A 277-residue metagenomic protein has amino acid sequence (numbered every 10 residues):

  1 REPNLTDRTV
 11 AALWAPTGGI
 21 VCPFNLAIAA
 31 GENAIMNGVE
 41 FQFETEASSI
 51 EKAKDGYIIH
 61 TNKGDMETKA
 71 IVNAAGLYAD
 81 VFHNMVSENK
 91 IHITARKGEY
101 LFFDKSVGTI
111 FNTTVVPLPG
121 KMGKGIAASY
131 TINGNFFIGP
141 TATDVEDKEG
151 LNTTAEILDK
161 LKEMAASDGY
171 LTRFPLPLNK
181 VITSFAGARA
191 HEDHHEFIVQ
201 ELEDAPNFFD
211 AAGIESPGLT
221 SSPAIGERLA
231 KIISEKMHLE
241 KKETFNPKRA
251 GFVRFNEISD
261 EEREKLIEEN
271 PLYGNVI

Functional and structural regions predicted by a protein language model:
R1-F43, S48-D55, H60, E192: Flavin (FAD/FMN) cofactor-binding and adjacent substrate-gating region of FAD-dependent oxidoreductase domains
G18-G19, N275-I277: Short, well-ordered beta-strand elements within core beta-sheets of diverse protein domains
P23, V81, S222: Hydrophobic (often cysteine-bearing) scaffold residues that line and stabilize catalytic clefts of nucleotide/cofactor
A29, G123, I132-N133, E149-R263 (+1 more regions): C-terminal catalytic lobe of FAD-dependent flavoproteins
N33, V81, M85, I232 (+1 more regions): Active-site catalytic microenvironments for nucleophilic, acid-base chemistry
Q42, V72, F209-A211: Hydrophobic/aromatic beta-strand patches that form the interior of the parallel beta-sheet core in alpha/beta enzyme
I50-T154, F255-E268: Flavin-dependent oxidoreductases
